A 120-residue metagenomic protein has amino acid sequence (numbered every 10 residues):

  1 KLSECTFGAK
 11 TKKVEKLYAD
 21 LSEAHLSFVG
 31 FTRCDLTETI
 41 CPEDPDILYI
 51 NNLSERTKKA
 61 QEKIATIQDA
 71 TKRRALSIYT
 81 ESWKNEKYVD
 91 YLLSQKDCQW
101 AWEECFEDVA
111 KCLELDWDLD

Functional and structural regions predicted by a protein language model:
K1-E62: Tandem repeat scaffolds
E43-D120: Long, ordered, amphipathic alpha-helical scaffolds
